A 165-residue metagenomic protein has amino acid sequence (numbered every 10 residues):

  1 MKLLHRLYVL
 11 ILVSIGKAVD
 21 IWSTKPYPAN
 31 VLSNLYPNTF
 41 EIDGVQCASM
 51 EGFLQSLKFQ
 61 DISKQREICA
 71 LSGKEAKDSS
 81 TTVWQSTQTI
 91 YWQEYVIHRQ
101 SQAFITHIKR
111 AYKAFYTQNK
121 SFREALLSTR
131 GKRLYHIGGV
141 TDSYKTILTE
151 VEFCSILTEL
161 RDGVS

Functional and structural regions predicted by a protein language model:
L3-S165: Charged, low-complexity intrinsically disordered segments
